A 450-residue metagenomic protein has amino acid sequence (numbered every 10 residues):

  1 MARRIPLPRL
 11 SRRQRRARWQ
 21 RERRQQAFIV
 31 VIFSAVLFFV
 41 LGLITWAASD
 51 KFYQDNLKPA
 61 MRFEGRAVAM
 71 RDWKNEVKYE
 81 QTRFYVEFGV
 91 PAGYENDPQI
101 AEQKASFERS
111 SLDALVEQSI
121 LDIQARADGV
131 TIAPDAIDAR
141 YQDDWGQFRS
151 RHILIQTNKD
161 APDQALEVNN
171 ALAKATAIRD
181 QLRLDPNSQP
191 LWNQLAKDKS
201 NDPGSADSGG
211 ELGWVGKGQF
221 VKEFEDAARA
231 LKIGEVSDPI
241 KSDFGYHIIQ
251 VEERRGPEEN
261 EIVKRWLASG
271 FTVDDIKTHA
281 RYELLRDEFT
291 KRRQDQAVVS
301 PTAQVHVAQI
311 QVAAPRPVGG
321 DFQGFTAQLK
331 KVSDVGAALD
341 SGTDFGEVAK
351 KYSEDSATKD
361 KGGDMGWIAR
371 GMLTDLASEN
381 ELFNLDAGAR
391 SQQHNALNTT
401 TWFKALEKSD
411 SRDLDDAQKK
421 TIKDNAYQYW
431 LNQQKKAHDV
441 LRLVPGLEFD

Functional and structural regions predicted by a protein language model:
M1-Q103, Y429-D450: Short, low-structural-confidence N-terminal segments
S49-Q147, L184, P190, R255-T278 (+1 more regions): N-terminal targeting/tethering segments
D55-F63, V68, S106, I132 (+8 more regions): Extracytoplasmic
F63-G65, I120, A125, Y141 (+8 more regions): Buried hydrophobic packing residues in well-ordered domains
R66, W73, K78, V130 (+13 more regions): Solvent-exposed coil/turn segments that connect beta secondary-structure elements in extracytoplasmic/periplasmic
G129-R149, Q156, L166-A173, K197-D198 (+6 more regions): Acidic/polar surface patches and capping/hinge elements
E167-D275, G319-D424: Peptidyl-prolyl cis-trans isomerase
